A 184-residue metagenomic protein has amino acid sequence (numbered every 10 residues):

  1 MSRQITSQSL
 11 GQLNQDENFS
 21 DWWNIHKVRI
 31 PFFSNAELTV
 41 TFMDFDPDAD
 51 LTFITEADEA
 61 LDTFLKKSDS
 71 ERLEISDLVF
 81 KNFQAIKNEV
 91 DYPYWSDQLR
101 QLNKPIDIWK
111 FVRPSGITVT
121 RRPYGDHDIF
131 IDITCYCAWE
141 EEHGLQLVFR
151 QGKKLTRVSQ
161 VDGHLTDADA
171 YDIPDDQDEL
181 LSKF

Functional and structural regions predicted by a protein language model:
M1-L51: Eukaryotic low-complexity, non-globular regulatory regions
M1-N18, R29, W109-F184: Acidic, proline/glycine-rich low-complexity IDRs
L10-L13, L38, L51, L61 (+9 more regions): Generic detector of leucine side chains in alpha-helical contexts
F19, F32-F33, F42-F45, F53 (+6 more regions): Phenylalanine-focused residue identity feature
D21-T41, F80-R113: Short, amphipathic alpha-helical segments
W22, N35-A36, F45-D48, E56 (+7 more regions): Generic signature of intrinsically disordered, low-complexity segments enriched in small/polar residues
M43-N103: Short, well-structured hydrophobic secondary-structure segments
